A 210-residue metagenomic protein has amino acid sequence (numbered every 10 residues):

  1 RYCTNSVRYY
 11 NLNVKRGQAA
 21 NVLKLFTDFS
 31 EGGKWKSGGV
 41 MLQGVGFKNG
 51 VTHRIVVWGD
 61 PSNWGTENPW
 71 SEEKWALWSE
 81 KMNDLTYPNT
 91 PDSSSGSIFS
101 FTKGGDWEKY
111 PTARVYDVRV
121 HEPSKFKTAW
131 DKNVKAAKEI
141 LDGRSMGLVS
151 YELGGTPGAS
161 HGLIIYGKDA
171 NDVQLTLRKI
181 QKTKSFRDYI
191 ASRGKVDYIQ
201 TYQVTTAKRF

Functional and structural regions predicted by a protein language model:
R1-F186, S192-F210: Short S/T/G/P-rich N-terminal loop/turn motif that feeds into the first structured element of a domain
